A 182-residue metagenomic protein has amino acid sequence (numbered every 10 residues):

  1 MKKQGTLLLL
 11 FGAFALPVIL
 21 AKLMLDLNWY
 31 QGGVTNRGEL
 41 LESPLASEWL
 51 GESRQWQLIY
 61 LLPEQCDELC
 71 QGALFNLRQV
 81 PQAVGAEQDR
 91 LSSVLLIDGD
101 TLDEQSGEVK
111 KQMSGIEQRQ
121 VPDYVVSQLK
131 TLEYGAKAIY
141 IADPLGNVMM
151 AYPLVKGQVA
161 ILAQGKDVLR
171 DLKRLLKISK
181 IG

Functional and structural regions predicted by a protein language model:
Q4-D26: Hydrophobic membrane-insertion alpha-helices, especially the h-region of bacterial N-terminal signal peptides
T35-E52: Short extracytoplasmic/periplasmic juxtamembrane "stem" segments immediately C-terminal to an N-terminal membrane anchor
E52-L77: Short active-site neighborhood of thiol/selenol oxidoreductases, capturing the structured segment around
E64-L69, T101-L102, K156: Short acidic, S/G/P-rich loop/turn micro-motifs used as interaction or catalytic elements
L74-V94: Conserved helix-turn-beta segment immediately C-terminal to the redox Cys motif in thioredoxin-like folds
L77, K137-L154: A short, hydrophobic beta-strand/beta-hairpin element that forms part of a small beta-sheet core
S92-V94, G107-A138, A142: Short, internal strand/loop/helix patches that form the active-site neighborhood or redox-interaction surface
N147-G182: Thiol-/selenol-based redox modules, centered on thioredoxin-like and closely related oxidoreductase domains
